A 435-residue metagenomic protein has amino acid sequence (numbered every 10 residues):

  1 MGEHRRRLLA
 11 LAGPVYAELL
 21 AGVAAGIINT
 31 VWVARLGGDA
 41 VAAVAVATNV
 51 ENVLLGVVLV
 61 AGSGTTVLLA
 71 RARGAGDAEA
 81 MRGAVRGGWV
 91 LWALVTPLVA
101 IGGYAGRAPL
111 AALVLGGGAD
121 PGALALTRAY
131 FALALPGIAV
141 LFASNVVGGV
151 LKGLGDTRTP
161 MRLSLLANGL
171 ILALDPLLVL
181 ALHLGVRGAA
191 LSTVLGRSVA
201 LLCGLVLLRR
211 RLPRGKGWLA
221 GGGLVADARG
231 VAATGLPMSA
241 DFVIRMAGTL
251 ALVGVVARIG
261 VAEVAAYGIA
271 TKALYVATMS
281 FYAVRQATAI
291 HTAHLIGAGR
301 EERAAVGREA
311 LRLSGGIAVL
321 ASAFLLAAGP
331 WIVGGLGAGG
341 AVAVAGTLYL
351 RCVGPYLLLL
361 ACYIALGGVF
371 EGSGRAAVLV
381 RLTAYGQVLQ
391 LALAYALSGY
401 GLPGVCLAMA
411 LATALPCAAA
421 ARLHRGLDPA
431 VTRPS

Functional and structural regions predicted by a protein language model:
M1-V15, L69-G137, A181-L236, T292-Y356 (+1 more regions): Short alpha-helical transmembrane segments in multi-pass integral membrane proteins
E3-V31, R35-L36, N49-G64, L68 (+6 more regions): N-terminal transmembrane alpha-helices
A10-N29, L133, S144, A167 (+4 more regions): Transmembrane helical elements of multi-pass membrane transporters/channels
V15, L19, I27-V31, T48 (+16 more regions): Transmembrane alpha-helix boundary and packing residues in multipass membrane permease domains and related
A24-A42, A111-P121, L177-L184, S239 (+4 more regions): Helix-terminus/linker motif at the lipid-water interface of multi-pass membrane proteins
A34, R71-G74, G153, L182 (+3 more regions): Membrane-helix boundary and inter-helical linker elements of multi-pass secondary transporters
V41-I101, L141-P160, V264-G329, C362-G374 (+1 more regions): Small-residue-rich hydrophobic transmembrane alpha-helices
G62, L133-K152, P160-I171, A189-L205 (+4 more regions): Short runs within selected transmembrane alpha-helices of multi-pass transporters and secretion channels
